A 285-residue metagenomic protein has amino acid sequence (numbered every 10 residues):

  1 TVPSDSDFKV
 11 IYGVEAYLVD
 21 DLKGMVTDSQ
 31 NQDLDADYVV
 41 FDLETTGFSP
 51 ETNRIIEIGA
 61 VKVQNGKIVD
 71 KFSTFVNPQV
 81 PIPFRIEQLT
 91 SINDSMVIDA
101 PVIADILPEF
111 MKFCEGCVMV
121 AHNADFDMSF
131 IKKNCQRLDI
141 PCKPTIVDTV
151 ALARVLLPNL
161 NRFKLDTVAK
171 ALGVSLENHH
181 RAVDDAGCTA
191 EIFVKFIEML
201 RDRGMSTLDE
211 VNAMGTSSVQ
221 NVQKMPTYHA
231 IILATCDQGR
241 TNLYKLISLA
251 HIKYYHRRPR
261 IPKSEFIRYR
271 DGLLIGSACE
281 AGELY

Functional and structural regions predicted by a protein language model:
T1-E44, V61-K62, K67-I68, Q79 (+4 more regions): Phosphodiester-processing cores and adjacent nucleic acid-binding clamps
L43-E51: Short acidic, Gly/Ser-rich segments with clustered Asp/Glu that frequently serve as metal-coordination loops in enzyme
G47, I58-G59: Early-domain small/polar-rich strand-loop-helix modules and first-structured segments of the mature chain
R54-I56: Short coil-to-beta strand junction motifs in C2/discoidin
D70-F72: A structural microfeature
T74-L89: Short, surface-exposed acidic-centric catalytic microdomains
I103: Conserved catalytic alpha/beta cores of large enzymes that bind or transform nucleotide phosphates and polynucleotides
